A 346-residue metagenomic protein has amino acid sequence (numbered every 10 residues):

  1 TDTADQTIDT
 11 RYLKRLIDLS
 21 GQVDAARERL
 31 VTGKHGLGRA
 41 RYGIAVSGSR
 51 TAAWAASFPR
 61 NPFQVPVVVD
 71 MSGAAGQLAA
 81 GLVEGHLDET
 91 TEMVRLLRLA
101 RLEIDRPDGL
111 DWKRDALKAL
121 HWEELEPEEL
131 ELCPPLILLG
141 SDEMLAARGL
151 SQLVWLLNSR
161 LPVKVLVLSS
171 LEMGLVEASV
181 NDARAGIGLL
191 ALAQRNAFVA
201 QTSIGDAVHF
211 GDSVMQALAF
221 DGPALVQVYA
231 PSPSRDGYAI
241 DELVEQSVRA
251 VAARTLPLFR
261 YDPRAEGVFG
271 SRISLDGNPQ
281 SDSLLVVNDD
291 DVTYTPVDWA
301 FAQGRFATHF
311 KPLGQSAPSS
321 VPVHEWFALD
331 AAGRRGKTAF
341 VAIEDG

Functional and structural regions predicted by a protein language model:
T1, R39-Y42, V65-L97, S232-G346: Flexible, low-complexity linker and terminal segments
T1-K164, M173, E177-Q194: Cofactor-binding active-site loop characterized by glycine-rich and histidine/acidic residues
D115-I137, E143-D289: Glycine-rich ThDP/TPP pyrophosphate-binding loop and its adjacent helix/strand module within ThDP-dependent enzymes
